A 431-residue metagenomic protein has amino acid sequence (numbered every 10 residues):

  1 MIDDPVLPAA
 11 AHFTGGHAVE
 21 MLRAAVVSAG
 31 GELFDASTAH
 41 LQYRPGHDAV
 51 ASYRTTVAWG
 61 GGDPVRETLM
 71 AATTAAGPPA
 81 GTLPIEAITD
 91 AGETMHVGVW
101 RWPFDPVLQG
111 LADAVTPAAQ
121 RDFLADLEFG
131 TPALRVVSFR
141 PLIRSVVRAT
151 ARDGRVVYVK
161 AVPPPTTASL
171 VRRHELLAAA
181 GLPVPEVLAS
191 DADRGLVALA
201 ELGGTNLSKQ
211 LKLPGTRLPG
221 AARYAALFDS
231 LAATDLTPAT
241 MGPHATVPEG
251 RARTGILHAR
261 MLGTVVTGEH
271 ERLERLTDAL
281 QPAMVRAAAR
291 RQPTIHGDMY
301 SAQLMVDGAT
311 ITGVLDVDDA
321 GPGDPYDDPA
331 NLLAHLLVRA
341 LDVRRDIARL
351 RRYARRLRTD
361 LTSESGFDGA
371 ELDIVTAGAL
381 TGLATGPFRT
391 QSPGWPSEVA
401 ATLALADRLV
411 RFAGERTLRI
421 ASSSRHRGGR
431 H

Functional and structural regions predicted by a protein language model:
M1-V187, G195, L199, S208 (+3 more regions): Phosphate/pyrophosphate-binding loops and the adjoining catalytic core of nucleotide-dependent enzymes
A18, L22, V115-V136, L236-G297 (+1 more regions): An alpha-helical support segment within catalytic cores of ATP-dependent transferases
V50, V136, S145-T150, Y158 (+2 more regions): Active-site acidic catalytic loop and adjacent metal/ATP-binding pocket of ATP-dependent phosphoryl transfer enzymes
G110, Y158-V162, Q210-R217, A259-E269: Acyl-group handling in specialized metabolite and lipid biosynthesis
G130-A133, R173-P185, T205-G242, L280-A283 (+1 more regions): Conserved kinase catalytic-core helix
D191, L202-G203: Residues forming the ATP-binding cleft of Hanks-type serine/threonine protein kinase domains
D328-E364, G378-W395: Active-site activation/catalytic loop segments of kinase-like enzymes and analogous catalytic loops in related
